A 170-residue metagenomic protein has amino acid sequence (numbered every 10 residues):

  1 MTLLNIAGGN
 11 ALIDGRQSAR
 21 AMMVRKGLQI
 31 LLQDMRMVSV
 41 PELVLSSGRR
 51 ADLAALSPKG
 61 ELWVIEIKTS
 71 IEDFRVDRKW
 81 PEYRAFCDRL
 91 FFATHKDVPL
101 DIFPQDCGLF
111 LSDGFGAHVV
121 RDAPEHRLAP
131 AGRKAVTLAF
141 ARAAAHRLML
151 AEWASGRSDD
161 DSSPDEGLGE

Functional and structural regions predicted by a protein language model:
T2-Q17, M22-V38, S47, I102-E170: Non-catalytic C-terminal interaction segments of nucleic acid-processing enzymes
V24, R49, R75-K79: Amphipathic coiled-coil/heptad-repeat helices and related helical stalk/stem segments that mediate oligomerization
V40-S46, L56: Catalytic cores of RNA-modifying enzymes
E42-V44, E66-D73: Short, flexible loop segments at the rims of nucleotide/cofactor-binding pockets, characterized by
R49-A51, L90: Short beta-strand or tight-loop elements that sit immediately N-terminal to catalytic metal-binding acidic residues
A51-V64: Active-site beta-strand-loop-beta-strand hairpin of nuclease catalytic cores that positions key catalytic residues
T69-D113: Catalytic cores of nucleic-acid endonucleases
